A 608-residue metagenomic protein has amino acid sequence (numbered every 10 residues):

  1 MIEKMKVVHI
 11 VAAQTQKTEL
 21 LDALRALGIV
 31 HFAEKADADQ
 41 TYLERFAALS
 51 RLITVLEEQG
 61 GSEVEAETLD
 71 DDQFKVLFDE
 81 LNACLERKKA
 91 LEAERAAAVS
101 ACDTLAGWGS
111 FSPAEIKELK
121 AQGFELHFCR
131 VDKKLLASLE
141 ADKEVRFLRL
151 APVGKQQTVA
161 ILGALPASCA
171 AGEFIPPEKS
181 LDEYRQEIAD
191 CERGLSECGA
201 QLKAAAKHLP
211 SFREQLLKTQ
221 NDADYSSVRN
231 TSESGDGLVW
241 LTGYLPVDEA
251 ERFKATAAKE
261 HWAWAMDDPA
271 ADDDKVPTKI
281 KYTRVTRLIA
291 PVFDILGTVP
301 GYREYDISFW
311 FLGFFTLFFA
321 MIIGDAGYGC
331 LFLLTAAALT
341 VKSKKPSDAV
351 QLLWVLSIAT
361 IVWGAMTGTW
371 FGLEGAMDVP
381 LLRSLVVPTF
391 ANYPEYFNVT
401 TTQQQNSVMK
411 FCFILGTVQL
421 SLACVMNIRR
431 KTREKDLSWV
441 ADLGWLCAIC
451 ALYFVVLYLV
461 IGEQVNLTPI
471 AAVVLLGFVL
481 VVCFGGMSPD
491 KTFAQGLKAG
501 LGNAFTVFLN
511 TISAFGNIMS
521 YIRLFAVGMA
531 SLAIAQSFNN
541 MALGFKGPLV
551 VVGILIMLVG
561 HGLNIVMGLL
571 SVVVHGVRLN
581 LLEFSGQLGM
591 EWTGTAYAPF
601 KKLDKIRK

Functional and structural regions predicted by a protein language model:
M1-F309, L339, P346-V350: Long, charged N-terminal accessory/stalk domains
M1-K6, T18-F32, E251-K608: Conserved, carboxylate-rich catalytic/transport cores that coordinate ions
